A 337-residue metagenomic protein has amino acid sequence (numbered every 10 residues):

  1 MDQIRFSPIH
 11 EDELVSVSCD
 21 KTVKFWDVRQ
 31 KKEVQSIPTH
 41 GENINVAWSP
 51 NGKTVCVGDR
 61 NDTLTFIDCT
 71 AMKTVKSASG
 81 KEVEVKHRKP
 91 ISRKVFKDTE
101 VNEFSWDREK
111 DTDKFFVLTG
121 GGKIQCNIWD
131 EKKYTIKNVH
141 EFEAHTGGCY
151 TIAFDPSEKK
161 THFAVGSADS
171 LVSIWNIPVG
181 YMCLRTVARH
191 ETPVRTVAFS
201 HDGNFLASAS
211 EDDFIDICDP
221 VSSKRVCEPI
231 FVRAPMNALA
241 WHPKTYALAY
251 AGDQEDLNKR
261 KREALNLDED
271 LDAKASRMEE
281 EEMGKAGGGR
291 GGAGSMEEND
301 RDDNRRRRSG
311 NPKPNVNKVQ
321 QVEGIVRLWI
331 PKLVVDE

Functional and structural regions predicted by a protein language model:
M1, I37-N43, E84-H87, K94-V101 (+3 more regions): WD40/WD-repeat beta-propeller blade N-cap
I4, V23-D27, L64-C69, C126-D130 (+4 more regions): WD40-repeat beta-propellers
R5-E11, A47-G52, S105-K114, A153-K160 (+2 more regions): Loop/turn segments within WD40 beta-propeller blades
H10, E33, E42-N43, N51 (+10 more regions): WD40/WD-repeat beta-propeller blade-loop signature
L14, V55, F115-V117, F163 (+2 more regions): Hydrophobic beta-strand positions that form the internal "hydrophobic ladder" of WD40/Gbeta-like beta-propeller blades
V17-D20, G58-N61, T119-K123, V165-D169 (+2 more regions): Conserved strand-to-loop turn within each blade of WD40 beta-propeller repeats
K32-Q35, V75, P90-I91, K137-V139 (+3 more regions): A structural motif specific to WD40 beta-propellers
V221-E337: Terminal intrinsically disordered, low-complexity extensions flanking WD-repeat/beta-propeller proteins
